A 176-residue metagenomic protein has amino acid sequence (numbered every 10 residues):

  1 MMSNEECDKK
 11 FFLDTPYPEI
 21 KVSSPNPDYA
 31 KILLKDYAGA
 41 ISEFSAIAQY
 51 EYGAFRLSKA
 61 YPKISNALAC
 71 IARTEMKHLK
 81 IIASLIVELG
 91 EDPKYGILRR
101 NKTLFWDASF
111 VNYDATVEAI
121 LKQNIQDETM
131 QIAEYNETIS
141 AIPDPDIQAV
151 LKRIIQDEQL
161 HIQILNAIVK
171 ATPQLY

Functional and structural regions predicted by a protein language model:
M2-Y176: Non-heme di-metal
